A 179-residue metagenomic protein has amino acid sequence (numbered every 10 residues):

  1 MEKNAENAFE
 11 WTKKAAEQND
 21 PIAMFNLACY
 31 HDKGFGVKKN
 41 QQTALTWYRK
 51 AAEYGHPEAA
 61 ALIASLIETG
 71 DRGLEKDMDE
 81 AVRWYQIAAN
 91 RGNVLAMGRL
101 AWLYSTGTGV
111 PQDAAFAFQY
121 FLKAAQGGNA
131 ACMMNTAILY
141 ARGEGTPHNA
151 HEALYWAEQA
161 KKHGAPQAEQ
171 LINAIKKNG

Functional and structural regions predicted by a protein language model:
M1, N26-K33, L62-G70, L74 (+4 more regions): Hydrophobic face of amphipathic alpha-helices that form TPR/SEL1-like repeat modules and related alpha-solenoid
N4, E17-D20, K33-F35, N40 (+9 more regions): Short helix-capping/linker turns of helical repeat alpha-solenoids
A8, T12-A16, I22: N-terminal segments that cap or nucleate solenoid repeat domains
L95-T106, A115, Q119-L122: Alpha-helical adaptor scaffolds
Q159-G179: Terminal, low-structured helical/coil segments at or just beyond the last alpha-helical repeat
